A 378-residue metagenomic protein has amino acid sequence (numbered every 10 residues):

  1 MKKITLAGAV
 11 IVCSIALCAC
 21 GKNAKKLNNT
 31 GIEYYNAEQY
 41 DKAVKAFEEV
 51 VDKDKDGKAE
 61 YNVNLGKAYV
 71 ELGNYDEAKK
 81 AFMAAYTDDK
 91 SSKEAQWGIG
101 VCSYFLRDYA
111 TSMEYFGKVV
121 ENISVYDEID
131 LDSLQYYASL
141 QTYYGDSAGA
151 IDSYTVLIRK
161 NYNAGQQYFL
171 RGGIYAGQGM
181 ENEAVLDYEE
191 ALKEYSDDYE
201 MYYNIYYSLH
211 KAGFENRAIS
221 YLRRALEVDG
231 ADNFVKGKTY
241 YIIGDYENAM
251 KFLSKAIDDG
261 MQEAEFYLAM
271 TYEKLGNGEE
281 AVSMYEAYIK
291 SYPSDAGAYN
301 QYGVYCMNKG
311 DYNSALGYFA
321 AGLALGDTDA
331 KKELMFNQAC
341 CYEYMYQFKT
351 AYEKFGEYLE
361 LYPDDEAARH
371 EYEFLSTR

Functional and structural regions predicted by a protein language model:
K2, A19-D76, K80-M83, T87 (+1 more regions): N-terminal leader/linker segments that initiate helical-solenoid repeat arrays
K25-K26, A59-E60, E94, E128-D132 (+7 more regions): Start-of-helix register in tetratricopeptide repeats
N29, V63-N64, E71, G98 (+8 more regions): Canonical tetratricopeptide repeat
N36-A37, E71, F105-L106, Y143-Y144 (+7 more regions): Register position in tetratricopeptide repeats
K53-D54, D88, N122-Y126, K160 (+6 more regions): Structural marker of alpha-solenoid helical repeat scaffolds
